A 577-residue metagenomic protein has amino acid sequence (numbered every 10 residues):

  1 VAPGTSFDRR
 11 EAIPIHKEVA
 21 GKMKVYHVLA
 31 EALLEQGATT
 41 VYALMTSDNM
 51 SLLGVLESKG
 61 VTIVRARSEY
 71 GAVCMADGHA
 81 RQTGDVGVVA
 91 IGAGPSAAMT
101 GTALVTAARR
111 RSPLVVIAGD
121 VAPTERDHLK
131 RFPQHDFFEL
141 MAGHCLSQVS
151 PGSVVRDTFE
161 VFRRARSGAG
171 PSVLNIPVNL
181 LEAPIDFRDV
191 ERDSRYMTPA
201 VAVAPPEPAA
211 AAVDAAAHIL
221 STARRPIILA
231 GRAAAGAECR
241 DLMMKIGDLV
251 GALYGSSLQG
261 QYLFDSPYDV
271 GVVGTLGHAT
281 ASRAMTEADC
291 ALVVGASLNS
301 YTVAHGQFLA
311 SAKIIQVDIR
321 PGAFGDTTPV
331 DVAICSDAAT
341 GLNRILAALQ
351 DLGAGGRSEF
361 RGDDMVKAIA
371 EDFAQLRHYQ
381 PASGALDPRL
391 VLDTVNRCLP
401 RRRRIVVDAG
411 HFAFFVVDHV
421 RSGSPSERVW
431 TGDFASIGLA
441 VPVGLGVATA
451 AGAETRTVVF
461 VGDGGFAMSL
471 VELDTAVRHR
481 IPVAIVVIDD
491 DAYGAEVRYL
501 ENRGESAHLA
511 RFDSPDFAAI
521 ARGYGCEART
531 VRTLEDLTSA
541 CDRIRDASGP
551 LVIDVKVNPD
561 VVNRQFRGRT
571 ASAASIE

Functional and structural regions predicted by a protein language model:
F7-G353, T394, C398-R401, T475 (+2 more regions): N-terminal alpha/beta PP-like core and its mobile active-site loop of ThDP/TPP-dependent enzymes
I13-G21, V25, G152, N175 (+3 more regions): Phosphate/pyrophosphate-binding active-site segments
V25-L29, L34, L44-S47, L52-E57 (+2 more regions): Active-site diphosphate/adenylate-binding microenvironment
M45, L258, D318, A409-H411 (+3 more regions): Short, small-residue-rich loop/turn micro-motifs
E69, D289, D318, D408 (+3 more regions): Acidic active-site catalytic centers that drive phospho-/nucleotidyl reactions and related ester hydrolyses
E125-D127, F324-T327, A333-C335, A339-I345 (+2 more regions): Thiamine diphosphate
S300-V303, S311, I345-A374, V441 (+3 more regions): Hydrophobic, well-ordered secondary-structure segments that either form specific early membrane-associated helices used
